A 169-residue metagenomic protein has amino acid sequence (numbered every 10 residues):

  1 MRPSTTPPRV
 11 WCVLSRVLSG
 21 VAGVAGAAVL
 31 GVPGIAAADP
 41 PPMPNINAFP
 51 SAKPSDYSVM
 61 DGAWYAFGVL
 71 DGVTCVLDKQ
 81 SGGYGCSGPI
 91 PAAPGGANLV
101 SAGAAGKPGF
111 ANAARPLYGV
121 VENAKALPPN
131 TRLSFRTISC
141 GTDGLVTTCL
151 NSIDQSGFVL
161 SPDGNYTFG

Functional and structural regions predicted by a protein language model:
P3-A22: Bacterial N-terminal signal peptides that target proteins for export
S19-A36: C-terminal segment of classical bacterial N-terminal signal peptides
D39-Y57, S81-L127, L160-G169: A low-complexity, Ser/Thr/Gly/Pro-enriched, surface-exposed linker/loop concept that marks segments flanking
M60-G72, V76-L77, P129-G141: Extracellular glycan-recognition/adhesion modules and their associated mucin-like linkers
G68, V76-D78, G85-S87, G141-D143 (+1 more regions): Beta-strand residues in well-ordered beta-sheet regions across diverse protein folds
G72-V76, A92-A97, D154-V159: Short, surface-exposed beta-strand/loop "edge" segments at domain boundaries and coil↔beta transitions
L117-G164: Extracytosolic low-complexity repeat regions of secreted or lipid-anchored proteins
